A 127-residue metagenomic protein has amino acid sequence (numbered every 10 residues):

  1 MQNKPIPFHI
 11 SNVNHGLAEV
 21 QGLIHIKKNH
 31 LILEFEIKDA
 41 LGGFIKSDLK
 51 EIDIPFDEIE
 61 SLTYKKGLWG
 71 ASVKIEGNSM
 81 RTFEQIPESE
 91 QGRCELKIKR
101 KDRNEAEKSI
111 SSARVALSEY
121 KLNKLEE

Functional and structural regions predicted by a protein language model:
M1-P5, S11-L23, F44-E127: Acidic, Ser/Thr- and proline-rich intrinsically disordered linker/docking segments of eukaryotic scaffolds
V20-E36: Polybasic phosphoinositide-binding surfaces of eukaryotic membrane-targeting domains
E36-K38, I59: Histidine- and/or cysteine-centered catalytic micro-motif in compact active-site loops
